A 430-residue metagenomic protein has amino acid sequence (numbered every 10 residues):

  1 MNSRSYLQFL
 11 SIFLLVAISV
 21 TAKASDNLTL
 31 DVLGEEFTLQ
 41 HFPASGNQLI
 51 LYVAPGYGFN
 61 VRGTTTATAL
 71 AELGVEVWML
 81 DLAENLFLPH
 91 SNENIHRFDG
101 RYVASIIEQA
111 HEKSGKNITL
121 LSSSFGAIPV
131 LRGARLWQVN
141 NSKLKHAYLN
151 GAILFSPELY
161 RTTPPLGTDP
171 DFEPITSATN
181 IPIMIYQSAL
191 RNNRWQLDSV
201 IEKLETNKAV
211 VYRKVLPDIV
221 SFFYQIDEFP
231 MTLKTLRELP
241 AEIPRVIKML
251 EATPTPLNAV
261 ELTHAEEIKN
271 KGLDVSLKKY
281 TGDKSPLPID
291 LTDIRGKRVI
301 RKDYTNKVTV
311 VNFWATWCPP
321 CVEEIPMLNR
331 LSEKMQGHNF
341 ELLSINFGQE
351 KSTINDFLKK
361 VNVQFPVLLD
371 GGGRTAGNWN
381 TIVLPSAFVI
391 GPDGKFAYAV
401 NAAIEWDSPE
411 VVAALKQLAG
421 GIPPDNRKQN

Functional and structural regions predicted by a protein language model:
V32-H41, S45-N117: Serine-hydrolase catalytic machinery in alpha/beta-hydrolase-like enzymes
T38-P43, I289-T309: A short beta-strand-turn-helix
N117-A178: Primarily recognizes the serine-hydrolase "nucleophile elbow" in alpha/beta-hydrolase and SGNH/GDSL folds
L159-Y212: The feature captures the conserved acid-bearing segment of alpha/beta-hydrolase catalytic domains
A252-P288: N-proximal helix/coil linker or "cap" segments that precede and/or mark the start of modular domains
F313-R330: Conserved redox-active cysteine motifs that mediate thiol-disulfide chemistry, especially di-cysteine Cys-X(1-2)-Cys
I325-I345, K359: Conserved helix-turn-beta segment immediately C-terminal to the redox Cys motif in thioredoxin-like folds
F357-Q364, D370-Q417: Thiol/disulfide oxidoreductase modules built on the thioredoxin-like
